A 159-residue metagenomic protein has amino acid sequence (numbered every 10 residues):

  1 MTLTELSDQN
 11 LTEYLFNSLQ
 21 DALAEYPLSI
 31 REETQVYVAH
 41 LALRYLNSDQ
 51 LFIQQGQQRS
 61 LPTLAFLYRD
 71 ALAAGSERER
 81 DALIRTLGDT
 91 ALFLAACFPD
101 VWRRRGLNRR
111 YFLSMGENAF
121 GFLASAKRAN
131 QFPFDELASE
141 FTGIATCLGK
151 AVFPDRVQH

Functional and structural regions predicted by a protein language model:
M1-P154: Long, non-catalytic protein-protein interaction scaffolds
